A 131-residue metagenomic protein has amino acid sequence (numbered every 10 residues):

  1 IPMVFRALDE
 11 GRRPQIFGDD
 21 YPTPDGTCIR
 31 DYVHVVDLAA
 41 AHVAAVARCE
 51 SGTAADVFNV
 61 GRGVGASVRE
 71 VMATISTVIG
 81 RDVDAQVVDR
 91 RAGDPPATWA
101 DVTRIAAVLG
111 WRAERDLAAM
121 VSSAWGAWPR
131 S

Functional and structural regions predicted by a protein language model:
M3-S131: C-terminal substrate-binding subdomain of Rossmann-fold SDR/epimerase-dehydratase oxidoreductases
